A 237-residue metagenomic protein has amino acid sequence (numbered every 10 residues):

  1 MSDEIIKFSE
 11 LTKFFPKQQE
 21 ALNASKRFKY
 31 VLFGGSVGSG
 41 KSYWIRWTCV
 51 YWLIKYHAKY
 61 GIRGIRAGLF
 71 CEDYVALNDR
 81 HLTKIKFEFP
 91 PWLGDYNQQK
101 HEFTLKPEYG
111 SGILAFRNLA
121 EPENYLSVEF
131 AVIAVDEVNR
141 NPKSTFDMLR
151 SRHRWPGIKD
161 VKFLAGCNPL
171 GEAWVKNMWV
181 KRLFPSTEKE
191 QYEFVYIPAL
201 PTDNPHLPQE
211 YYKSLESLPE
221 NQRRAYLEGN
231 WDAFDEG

Functional and structural regions predicted by a protein language model:
M1-K29: Pre-P-loop entry segment of helicase/translocase ATPase cores
F28-E102: Conserved P-loop
Y30-L32, R66-G68, I113-L114, V132 (+1 more regions): Residue-level preference for the first positions of well-ordered beta-strands
F33, I197-A199, L227: Hydrophobic residues at beta-strand termini and immediately following loops that shape nucleotide-binding pockets
V75-A131, W231: Inter-Walker segment of RecA-like/P-loop motor cores
F130-F146: SF2 helicase catalytic motif II
P142-H206, E210, S217-L218: ASCE P-loop NTPase helicase motor core
N204-G237: ATPase catalytic-site recognition across NTP-hydrolyzing enzymes
